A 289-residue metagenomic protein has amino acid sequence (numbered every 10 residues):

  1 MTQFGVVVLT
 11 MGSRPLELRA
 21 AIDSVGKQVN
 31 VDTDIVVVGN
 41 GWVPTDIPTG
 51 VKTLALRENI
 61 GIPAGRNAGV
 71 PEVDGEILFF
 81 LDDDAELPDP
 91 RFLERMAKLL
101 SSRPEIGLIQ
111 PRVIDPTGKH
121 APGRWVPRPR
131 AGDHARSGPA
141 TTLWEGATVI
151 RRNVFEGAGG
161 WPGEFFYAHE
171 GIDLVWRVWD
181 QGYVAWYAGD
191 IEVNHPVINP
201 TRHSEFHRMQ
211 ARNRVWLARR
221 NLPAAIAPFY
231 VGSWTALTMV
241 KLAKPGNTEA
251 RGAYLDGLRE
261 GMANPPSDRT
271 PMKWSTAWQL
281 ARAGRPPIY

Functional and structural regions predicted by a protein language model:
M1-S24: N-proximal low-complexity "stem/linker" segments adjacent to membrane-targeting elements
D23-D32: Short, acidic, metal-binding catalytic loop of nucleotide-sugar glycosyltransferases
A55-V73: Glycine-rich, basic loop-to-helix element that forms the pyrophosphate-binding segment of sugar-nucleotide handling
L78: Short aromatic/hydrophobic "clamp" motif used to bind/position activated sugar donors
P90-A121: Conserved donor NDP-sugar-binding/catalytic core segment of glycosyltransferases
D115, G132-I150, I172, R202: A recurrent flexible, glycine/aromatic-enriched loop bordering the glycosyltransferase active site that acts as
T142-I150, V154-G159, E164-E192: A short, conserved alpha-helix in the catalytic core of glycosyltransferases
M209, I226-Y289: Non-catalytic, C-terminal membrane-associated alpha-helical segments of glycosyltransferases
